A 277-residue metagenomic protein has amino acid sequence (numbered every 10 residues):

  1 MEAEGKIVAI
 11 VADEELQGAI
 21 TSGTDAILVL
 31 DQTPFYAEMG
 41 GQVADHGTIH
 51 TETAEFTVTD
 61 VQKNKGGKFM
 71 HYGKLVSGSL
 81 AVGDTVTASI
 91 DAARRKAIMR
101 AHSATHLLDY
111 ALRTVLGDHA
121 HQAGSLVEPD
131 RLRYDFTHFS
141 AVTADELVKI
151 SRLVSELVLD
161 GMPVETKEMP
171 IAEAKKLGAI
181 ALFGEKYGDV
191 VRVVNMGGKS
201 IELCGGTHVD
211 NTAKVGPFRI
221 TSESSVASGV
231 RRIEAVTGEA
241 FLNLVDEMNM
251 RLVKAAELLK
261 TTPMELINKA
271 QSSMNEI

Functional and structural regions predicted by a protein language model:
M1-I277: A glycine- and charged-residue-rich anion-binding loop/surface
